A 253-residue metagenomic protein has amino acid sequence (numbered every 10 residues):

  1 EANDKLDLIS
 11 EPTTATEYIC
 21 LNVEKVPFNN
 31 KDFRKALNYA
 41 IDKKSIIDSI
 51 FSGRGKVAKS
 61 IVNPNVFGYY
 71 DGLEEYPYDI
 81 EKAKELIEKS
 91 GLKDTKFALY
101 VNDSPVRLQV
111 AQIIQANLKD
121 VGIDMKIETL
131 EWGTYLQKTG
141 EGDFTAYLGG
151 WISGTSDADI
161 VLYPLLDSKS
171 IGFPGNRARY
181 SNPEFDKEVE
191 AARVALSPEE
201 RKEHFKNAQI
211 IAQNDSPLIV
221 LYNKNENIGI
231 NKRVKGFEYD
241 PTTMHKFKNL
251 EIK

Functional and structural regions predicted by a protein language model:
E1-A2, D48-S52, V110-A111, A158-V161 (+1 more regions): Short, solvent-exposed loop/turn and secondary-structure capping segments
E1-E11, C20-N30, F67-K82, E88-G91 (+3 more regions): Short, solvent-exposed loop/beta-turn-alpha elements that line the ligand-binding surface or hinge of extracytoplasmic
N3, T14-T16, V57, S216: Extracytoplasmic
I9, N29-A116, D120-V121, S181 (+1 more regions): Append "and occasionally in soluble cytosolic enzymes with long acidic Gly/Pro-rich linkers
E24, Y100-P105, L130-E131: Conserved short loop/turn motifs at secondary-structure junctions
A40, L165, I211: Conserved catalytic core of Hanks-type protein kinase domains
K89-V106, D143-S153, A195-K232: Bilobed periplasmic-binding protein-like "clamshell/Venus-flytrap" ligand-binding domains
N117-D167, H204: Periplasmic binding protein-like
